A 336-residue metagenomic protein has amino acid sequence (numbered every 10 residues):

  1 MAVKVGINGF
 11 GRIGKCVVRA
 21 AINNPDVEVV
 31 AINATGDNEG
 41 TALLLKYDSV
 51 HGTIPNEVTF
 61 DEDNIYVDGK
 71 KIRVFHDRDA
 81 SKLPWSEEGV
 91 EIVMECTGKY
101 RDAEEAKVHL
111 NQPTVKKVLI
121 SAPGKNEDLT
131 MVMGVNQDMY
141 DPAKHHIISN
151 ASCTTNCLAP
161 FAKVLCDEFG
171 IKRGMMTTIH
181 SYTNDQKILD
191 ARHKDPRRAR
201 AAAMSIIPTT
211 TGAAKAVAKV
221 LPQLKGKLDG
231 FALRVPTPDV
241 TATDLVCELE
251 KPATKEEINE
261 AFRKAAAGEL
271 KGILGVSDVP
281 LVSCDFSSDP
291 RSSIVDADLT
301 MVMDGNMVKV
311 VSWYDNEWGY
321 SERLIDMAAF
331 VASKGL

Functional and structural regions predicted by a protein language model:
M1-A199, D326, S333-G335: N-terminal Rossmann-like NAD(P) cofactor-binding subdomain of oxidoreductases, focused on the glycine-rich
N8, R12, E39, E88 (+13 more regions): Conserved active-site and cofactor/substrate-binding residues in soluble primary-metabolism enzymes
I22-D26, K163-I171, S181-N184, T211 (+5 more regions): Generic secondary-structure signature for well-ordered alpha-helical cores
I65, M131-M133, I147, L189 (+5 more regions): Short clusters of hydrophobic/aromatic residues that line enzyme substrate/ligand-binding pockets
Y140-P142, R198, V235-T241, V302-G305: Short, flexible turn/loop "capping" segments at secondary-structure junctions
K144-H145, A201-A203, V240-D244, M307-K309: Short, solvent-exposed beta-strand edge segments and adjacent coil->beta transition regions
G170-A232, P238: Catalytic core of tubulin tyrosine ligase-like
G230, A242, V246-L336: C-terminal active-site/capping subdomain that shapes the small-molecule cofactor and substrate pocket of enzyme
